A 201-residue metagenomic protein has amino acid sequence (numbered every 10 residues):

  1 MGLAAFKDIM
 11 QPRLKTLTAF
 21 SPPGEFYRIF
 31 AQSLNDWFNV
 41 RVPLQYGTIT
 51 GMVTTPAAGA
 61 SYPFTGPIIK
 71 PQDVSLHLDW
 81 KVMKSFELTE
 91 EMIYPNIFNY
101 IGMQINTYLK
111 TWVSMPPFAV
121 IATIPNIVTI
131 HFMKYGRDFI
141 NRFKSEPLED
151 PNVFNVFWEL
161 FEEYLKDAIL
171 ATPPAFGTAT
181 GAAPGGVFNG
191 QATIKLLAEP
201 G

Functional and structural regions predicted by a protein language model:
M1-G201: Extracellular "spike/adhesin" assembly and maturation modules and analogous cytosolic coiled-coil scaffolds
